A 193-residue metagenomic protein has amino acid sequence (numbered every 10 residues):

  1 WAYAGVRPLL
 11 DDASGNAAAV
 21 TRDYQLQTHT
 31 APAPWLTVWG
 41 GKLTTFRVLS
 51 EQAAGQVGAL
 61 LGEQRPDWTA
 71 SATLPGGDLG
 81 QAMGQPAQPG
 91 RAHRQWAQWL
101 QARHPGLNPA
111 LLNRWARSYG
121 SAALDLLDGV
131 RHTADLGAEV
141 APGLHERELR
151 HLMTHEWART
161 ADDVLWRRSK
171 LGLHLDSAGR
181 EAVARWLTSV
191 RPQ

Functional and structural regions predicted by a protein language model:
W1-Q193: C-terminal accessory subdomains/tails of enzymes that are appended
